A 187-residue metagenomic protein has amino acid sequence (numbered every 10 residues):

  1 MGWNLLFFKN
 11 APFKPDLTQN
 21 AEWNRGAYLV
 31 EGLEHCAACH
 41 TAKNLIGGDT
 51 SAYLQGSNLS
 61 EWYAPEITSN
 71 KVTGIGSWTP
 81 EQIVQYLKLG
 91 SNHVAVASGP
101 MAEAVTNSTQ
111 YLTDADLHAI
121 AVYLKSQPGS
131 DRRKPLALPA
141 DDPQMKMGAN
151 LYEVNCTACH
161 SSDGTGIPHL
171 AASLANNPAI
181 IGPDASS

Functional and structural regions predicted by a protein language model:
M1-N20, W62, E81-K146: Post-cleavage N-terminal segment of exported redox proteins
G2-L5, K14, T18-N44, D49-G56 (+2 more regions): Sequence/structural segment immediately N-terminal to covalent heme-attachment motifs in c-type and related
N24-A27, V84, H118, A175: Generic structural signal for individual residues within well-ordered alpha-helical segments across diverse proteins
V30, V94, L170: Short, electropositive, low-hydrophobicity segments enriched in small/polar residues
K43-E81, P100-T113, G166-S187: Gly/Gly-Pro-rich "capping" loops immediately C-terminal to redox-active cysteine motifs in periplasmic/lumenal
